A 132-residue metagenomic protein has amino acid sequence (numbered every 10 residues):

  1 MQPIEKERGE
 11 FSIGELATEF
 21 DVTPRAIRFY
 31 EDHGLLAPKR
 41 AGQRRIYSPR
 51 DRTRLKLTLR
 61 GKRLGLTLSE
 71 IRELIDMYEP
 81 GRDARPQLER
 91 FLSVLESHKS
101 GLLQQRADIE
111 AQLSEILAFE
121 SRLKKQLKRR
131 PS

Functional and structural regions predicted by a protein language model:
M1-S12, T18, A37, P49-S132: Arg/Lys-rich, alpha-helical DNA-contact motif
G14, R28: Residues within the helices of the helix-turn-helix
T18, E31-D32: Alpha-helical residues within the helix-turn-helix
A26, I46, E70: Residues in the helix-turn-helix
Y30, Q43, L74: Residue-level "edge-of-site" marker
G34-R40: Short, solvent-exposed alpha-helical "recognition" segments
R40-I46: Short, Lys/Arg-rich nucleic-acid/phosphate-binding segment
